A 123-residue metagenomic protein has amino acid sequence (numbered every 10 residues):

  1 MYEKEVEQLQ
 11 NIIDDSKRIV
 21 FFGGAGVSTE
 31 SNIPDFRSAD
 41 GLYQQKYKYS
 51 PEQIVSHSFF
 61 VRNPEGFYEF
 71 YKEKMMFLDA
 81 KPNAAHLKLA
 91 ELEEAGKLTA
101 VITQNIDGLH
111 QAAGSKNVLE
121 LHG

Functional and structural regions predicted by a protein language model:
M1-G123: Conserved catalytic core of sirtuin-type NAD+-dependent deacylases
